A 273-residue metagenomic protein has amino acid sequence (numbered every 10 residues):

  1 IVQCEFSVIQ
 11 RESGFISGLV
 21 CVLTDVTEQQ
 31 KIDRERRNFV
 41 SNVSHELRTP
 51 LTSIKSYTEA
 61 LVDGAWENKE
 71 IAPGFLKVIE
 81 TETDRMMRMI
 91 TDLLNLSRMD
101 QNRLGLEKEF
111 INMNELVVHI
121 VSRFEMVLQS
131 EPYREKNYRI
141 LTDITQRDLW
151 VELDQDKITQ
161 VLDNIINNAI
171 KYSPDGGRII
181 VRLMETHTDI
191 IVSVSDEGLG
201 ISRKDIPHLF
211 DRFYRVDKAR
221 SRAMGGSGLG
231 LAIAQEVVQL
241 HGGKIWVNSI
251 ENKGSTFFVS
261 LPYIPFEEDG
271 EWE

Functional and structural regions predicted by a protein language model:
Q3-E5, E107-E125: A conserved beta-strand-to-alpha-helix junction within the catalytic ATP-binding
T81-M86: Short alpha-helical segment of the dimerization/phosphotransfer core of two-component systems
E107-I111, R134-L149, H187: Conserved catalytic submotifs in the C-terminal HATPase_c
M113, G200-D211: Short helix N-cap motif at coil->helix boundaries in the Bergerat
A169-I170: Short helix-loop "hinge" at the ATP-lid/N-box region of the Bergerat-fold HATPase_c
G176-T188: Short beta-strand/loop element within the Bergerat-fold HATPase_c
G242-G243: Conserved glycine-rich
